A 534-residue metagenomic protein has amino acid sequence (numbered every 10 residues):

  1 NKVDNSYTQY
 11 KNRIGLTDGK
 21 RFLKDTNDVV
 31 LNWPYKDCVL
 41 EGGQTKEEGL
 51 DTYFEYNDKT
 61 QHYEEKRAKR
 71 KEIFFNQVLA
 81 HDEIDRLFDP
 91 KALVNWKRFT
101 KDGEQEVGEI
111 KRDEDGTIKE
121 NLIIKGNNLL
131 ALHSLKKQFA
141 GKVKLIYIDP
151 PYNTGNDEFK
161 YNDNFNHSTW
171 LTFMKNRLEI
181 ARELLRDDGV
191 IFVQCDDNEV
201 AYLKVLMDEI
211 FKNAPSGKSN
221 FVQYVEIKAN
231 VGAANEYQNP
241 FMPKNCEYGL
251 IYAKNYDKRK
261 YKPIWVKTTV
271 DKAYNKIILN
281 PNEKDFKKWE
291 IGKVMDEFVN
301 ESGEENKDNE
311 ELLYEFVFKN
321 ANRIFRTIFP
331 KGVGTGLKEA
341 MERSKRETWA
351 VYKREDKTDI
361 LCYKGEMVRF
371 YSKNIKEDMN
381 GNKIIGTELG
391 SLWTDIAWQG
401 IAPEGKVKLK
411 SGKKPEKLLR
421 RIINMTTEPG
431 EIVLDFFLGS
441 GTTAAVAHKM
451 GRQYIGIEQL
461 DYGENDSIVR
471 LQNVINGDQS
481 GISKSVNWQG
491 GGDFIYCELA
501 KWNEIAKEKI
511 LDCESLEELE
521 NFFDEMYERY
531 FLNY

Functional and structural regions predicted by a protein language model:
N1-K144, G155-H167, N176, G336-E339 (+2 more regions): DnaQ-like (DEDDh/DEDDy) 3′-5′ exonuclease domain used for proofreading and 3′-end trimming on nucleic acids
I73, I110-E114, G126-L129, L135-V190 (+6 more regions): SAM-dependent methyltransferase catalytic-core segment centered on the flexible catalytic loop and adjoining short
V107-S134, G400-I432: Glycine-rich adenosyl-nucleotide cofactor-binding module
G141-N156, M207, V433-A447, A500: Conserved proline-anchored active-site loop of SAM-dependent methyltransferases that bridges a beta-strand
H167-K175, D188, V200, P415-V486: Conserved S-adenosyl-L-methionine
M174, D187-D188, C195-K267: Signature of N6-adenine DNA methyltransferases within the class I
A233, M242, Y248, N255-G405 (+1 more regions): Active-site-adjacent helix-turn-beta-strand microarchitecture at beta-sheet edges that either contains or buttresses
I455-Y534: PRPP-dependent phosphoribosyltransferase catalytic core
